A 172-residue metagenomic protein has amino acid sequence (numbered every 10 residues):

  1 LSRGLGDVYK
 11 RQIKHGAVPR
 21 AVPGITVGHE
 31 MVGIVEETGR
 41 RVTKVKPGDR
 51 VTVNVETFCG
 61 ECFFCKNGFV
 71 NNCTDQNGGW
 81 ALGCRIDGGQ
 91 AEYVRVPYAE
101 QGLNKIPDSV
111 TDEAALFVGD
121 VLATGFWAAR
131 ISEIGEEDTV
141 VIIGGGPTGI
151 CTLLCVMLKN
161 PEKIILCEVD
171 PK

Functional and structural regions predicted by a protein language model:
L1-L5, Y9: Single conserved hydrophobic/aromatic residue that forms the stacking wall/gate of nucleotide- or nucleobase-binding
R3, A17-K66, P107-S109: Glycine-rich beta-strand-centered segment in the early N-terminal region that forms part of a ligand/cofactor-binding
G6, V55-F58, F69, A99 (+1 more regions): Glycine-rich beta-alpha junction loops
K10-K14: Cytochrome P450 core scaffold surrounding the K-helix E-X-X-R motif and the conserved "meander" helix-loop region
E61-I143: NAD(P)H dinucleotide-binding glycine-rich loop of Rossmann-like/cofactor-binding domains, especially the beta1-alpha1
T139-G145, L154-K172: Adenosine-nucleotide cofactor-binding segment
G149-I150: N-terminal Rossmann-fold NAD(P) dinucleotide-binding loop
